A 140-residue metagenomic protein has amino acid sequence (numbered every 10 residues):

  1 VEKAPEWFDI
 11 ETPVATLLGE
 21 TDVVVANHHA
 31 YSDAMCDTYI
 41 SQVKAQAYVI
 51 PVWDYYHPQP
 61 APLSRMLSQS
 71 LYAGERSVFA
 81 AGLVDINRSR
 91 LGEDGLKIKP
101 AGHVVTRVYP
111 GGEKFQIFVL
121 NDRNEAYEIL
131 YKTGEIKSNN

Functional and structural regions predicted by a protein language model:
V1-P62: Active-site-proximal loop/helix segments of hydrolase catalytic cores
A47, V52-N140: Binuclear metal-ion centers of metallo-dependent hydrolases, dominated by the metallo-beta-lactamase
